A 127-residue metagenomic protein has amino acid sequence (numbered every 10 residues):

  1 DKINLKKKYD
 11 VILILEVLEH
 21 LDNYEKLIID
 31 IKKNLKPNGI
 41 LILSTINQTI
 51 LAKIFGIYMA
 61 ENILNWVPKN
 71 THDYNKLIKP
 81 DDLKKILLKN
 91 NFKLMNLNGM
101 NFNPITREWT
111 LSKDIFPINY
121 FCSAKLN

Functional and structural regions predicted by a protein language model:
D1-K53, P80-L83, F121-L126: Conserved SAM-binding loop
E19, T71-H72, W109: A generic structural signal for short
T45, L64-D82: Acceptor-substrate binding/catalytic loop of class I
Q48, F102-P104: Residue-level marker for beta-strand->alpha-helix junctions and adjacent short loops that shape enzyme
A52-N62: Short, flexible, mixed-charge acidic loops at enzyme active sites
V67, I105-R107: A short acidic, helix-capping loop that chelates divalent metal ions and anchors anionic groups
Y74-L97: Short alpha-helix
E108-N127: Core SAM-dependent methyltransferase catalytic element
